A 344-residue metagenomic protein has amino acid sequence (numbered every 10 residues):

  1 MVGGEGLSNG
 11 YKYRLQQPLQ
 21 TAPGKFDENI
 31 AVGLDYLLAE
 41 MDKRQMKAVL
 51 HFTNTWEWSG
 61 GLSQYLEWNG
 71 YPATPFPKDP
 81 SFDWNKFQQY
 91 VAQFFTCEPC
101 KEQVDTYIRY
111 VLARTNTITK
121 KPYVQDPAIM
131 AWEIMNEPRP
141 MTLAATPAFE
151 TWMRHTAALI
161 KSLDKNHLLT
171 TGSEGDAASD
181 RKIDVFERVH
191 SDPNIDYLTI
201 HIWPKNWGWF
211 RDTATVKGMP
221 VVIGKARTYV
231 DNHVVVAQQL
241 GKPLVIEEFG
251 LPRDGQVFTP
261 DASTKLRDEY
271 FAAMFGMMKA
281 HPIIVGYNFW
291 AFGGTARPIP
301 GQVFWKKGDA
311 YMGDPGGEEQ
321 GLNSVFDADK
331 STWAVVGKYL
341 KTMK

Functional and structural regions predicted by a protein language model:
M1-W209, M219-P243, F249-V336, M343: Active-site mouth of glycoside hydrolases
